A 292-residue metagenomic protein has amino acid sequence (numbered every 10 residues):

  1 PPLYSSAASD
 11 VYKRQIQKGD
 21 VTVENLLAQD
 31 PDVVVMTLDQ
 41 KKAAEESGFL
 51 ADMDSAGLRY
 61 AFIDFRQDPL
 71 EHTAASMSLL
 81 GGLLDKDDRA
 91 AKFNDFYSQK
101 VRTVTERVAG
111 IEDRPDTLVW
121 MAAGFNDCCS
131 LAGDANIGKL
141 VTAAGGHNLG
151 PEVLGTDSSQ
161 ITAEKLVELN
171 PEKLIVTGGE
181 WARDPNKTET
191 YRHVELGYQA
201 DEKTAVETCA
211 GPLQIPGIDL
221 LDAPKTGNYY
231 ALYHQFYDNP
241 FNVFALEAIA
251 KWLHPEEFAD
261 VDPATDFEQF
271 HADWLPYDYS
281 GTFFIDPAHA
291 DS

Functional and structural regions predicted by a protein language model:
P1-A8, Y12: Single conserved hydrophobic/aromatic residue that forms the stacking wall/gate of nucleotide- or nucleobase-binding
A7, S55-G57, A144, K225: Short, structured coil segments at secondary-structure junctions
K13-K18, T22-D39, A163-E180: Proline-aspartate-enriched helix->loop->beta-strand connector
V21, G48, S159-K165, P212-D219: Alpha-helical scaffolding within the catalytic cores of extracellular/periplasmic polymer-degrading hydrolases
V33, E45-C129, G150, S158 (+2 more regions): Extracytoplasmic substrate-binding proteins
S130-L131, G138-L140, I161-L169, I249: A residue-level marker of the well-folded mature domains of exported/periplasmic proteins
D134-T156, Y230: His/Asp/Glu-enriched short active-site or ligand-binding loop at hydrolase and phosphoryl-transfer sites
L169-Y230, Q235: Flexible, solvent-exposed loop/hinge segments that line or gate ligand/substrate-binding clefts
